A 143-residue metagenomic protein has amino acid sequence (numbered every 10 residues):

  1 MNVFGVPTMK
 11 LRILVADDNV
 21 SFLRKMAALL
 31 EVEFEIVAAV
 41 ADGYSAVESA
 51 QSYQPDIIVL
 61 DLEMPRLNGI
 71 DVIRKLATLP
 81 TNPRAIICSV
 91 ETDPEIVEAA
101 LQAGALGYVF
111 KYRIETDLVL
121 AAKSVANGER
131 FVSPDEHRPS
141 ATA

Functional and structural regions predicted by a protein language model:
A16-D17, V40, I58: Conserved sequence signature across two-component system core domains
D17-D18, T92: Acidic di-acidic motifs
V20-A38: Two-component/phosphorelay signaling modules centered on CheY-like receiver
D42-S45, N68-D71: Acidic catalytic/metal-coordinating carboxylates
Y53-V59: Active-site beta3 strand of CheY-like receiver
D61, S89: Active-site residues of response regulator receiver
M64: Receiver (REC) domain active-site loop signature in two-component systems and cognate sites in sensor histidine kinases
E95-Q102, G107-A143: Short, flexible helix-to-coil linker/hinge segments that flank and couple to helix-turn-helix
